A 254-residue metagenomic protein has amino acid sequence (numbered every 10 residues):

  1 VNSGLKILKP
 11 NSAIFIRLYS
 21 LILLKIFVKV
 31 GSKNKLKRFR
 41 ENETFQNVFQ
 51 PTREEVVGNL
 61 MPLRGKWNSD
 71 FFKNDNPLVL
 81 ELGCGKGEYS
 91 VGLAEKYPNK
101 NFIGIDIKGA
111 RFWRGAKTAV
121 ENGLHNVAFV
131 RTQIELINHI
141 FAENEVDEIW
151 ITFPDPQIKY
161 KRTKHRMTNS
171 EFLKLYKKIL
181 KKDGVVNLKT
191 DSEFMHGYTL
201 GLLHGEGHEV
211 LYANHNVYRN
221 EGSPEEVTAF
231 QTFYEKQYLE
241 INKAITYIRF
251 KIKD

Functional and structural regions predicted by a protein language model:
L23-L78, E88-E95: S-adenosyl-L-methionine
G83-G85: Class I SAM-dependent methyltransferase "Motif I" SAM/SAH-binding loop
K108: Conserved SAM/SAH-binding beta-strand->alpha-helix loop
A116-E143: S-adenosyl-L-methionine
H139-E148, F153: A short acidic, Gly/Pro-enriched loop at the edge of an enzyme's catalytic core that lines a small-molecule cofactor
T168-K182: A short glycine-rich, Lys/Arg-flanked "PGG" loop and its adjoining helix->strand segment in the class I
D183-T190: Conserved beta-strand signature within the Rossmann-like core of class I S-adenosyl-L-methionine
G201, E206-D254: Class I S-adenosyl-L-methionine
